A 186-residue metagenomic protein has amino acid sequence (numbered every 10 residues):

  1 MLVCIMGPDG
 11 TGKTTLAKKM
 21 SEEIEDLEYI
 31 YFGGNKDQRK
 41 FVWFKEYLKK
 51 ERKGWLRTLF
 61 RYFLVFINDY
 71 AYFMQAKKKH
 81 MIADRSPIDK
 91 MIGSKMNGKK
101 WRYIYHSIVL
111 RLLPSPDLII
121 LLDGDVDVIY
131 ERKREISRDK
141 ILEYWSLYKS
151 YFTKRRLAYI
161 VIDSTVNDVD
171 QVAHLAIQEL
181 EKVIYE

Functional and structural regions predicted by a protein language model:
I5: Hydrophobic anchor at the beta1->P-loop junction of P-loop NTPases
P8: P-loop (Walker A) phosphate-binding loop of NTP-binding proteins
K13: Conserved lysine of the Walker
L16, M20: Hydrophobic positions on the alpha1 helix immediately C-terminal to the Walker A/P-loop
E22-Y31: Post-Walker A helix-loop "phosphate-sensing" segment adjacent to the P-loop in P-loop NTPases
F32-Y103: ATP-dependent small-molecule kinase phosphotransfer cores that center on conserved nucleotide phosphate-binding segments
I88-Y151: A glycine- and Lys/Arg-enriched "phosphate-lid" helix/loop adjacent to the NTP-binding pocket of small-molecule kinases
R134-E186: NTP-dependent small-molecule kinase module
